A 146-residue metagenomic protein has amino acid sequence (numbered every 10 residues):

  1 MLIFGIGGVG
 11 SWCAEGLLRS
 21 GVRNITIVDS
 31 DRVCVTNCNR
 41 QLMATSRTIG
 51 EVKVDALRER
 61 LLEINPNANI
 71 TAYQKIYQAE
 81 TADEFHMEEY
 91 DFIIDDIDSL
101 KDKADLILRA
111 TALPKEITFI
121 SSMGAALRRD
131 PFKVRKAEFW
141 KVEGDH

Functional and structural regions predicted by a protein language model:
M1-H146: Adenine nucleotide-associated cytosolic modules
